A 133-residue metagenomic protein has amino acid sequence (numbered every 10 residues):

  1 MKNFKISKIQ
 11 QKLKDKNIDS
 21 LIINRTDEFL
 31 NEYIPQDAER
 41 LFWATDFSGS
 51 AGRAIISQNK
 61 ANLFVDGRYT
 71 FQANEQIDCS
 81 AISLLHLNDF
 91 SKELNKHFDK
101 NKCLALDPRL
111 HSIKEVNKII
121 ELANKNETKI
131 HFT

Functional and structural regions predicted by a protein language model:
M1-D99, L106-T133: N-terminal accessory/capping or targeting/presequence segment of soluble
